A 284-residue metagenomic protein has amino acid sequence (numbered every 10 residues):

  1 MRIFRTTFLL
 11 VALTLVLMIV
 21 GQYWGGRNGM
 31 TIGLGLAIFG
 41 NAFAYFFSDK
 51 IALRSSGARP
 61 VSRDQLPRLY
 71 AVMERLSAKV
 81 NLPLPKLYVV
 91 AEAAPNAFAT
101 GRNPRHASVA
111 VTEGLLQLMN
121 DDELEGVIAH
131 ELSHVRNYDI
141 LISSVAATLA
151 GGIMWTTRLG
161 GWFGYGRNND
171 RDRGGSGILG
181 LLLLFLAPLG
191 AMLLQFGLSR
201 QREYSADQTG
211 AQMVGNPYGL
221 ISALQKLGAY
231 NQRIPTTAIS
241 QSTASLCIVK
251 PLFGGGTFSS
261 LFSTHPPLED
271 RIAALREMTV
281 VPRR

Functional and structural regions predicted by a protein language model:
R2-L9, R27, T31, N41-I178 (+1 more regions): Polar-ligand-bearing catalytic/cofactor-coordination segments of membrane-embedded or membrane-tethered inner-membrane
F8, A12-V20: Hydrophobic, lipid-facing residues on alpha-helical transmembrane segments of integral membrane proteins
M18-G29: Short, hydrophobic transmembrane alpha-helix segments
L184-F185: Hydrophobic alpha-helical transmembrane segments of integral membrane proteins, especially lipid-exposed positions
